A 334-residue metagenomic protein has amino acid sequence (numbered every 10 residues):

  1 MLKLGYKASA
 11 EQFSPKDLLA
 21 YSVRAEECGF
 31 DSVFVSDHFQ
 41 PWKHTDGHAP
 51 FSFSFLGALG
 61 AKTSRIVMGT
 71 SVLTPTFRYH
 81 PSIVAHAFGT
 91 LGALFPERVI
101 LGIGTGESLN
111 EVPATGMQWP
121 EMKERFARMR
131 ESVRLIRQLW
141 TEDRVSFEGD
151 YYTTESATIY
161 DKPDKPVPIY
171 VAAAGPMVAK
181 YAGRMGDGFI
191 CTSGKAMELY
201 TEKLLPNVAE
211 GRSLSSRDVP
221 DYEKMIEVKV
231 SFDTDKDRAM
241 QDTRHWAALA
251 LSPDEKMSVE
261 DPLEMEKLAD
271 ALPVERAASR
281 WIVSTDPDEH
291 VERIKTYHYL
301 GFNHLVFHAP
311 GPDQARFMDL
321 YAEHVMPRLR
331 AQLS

Functional and structural regions predicted by a protein language model:
M1-S334: Active-site-adjacent structural elements that line small-molecule/cofactor binding pockets in enzymes
